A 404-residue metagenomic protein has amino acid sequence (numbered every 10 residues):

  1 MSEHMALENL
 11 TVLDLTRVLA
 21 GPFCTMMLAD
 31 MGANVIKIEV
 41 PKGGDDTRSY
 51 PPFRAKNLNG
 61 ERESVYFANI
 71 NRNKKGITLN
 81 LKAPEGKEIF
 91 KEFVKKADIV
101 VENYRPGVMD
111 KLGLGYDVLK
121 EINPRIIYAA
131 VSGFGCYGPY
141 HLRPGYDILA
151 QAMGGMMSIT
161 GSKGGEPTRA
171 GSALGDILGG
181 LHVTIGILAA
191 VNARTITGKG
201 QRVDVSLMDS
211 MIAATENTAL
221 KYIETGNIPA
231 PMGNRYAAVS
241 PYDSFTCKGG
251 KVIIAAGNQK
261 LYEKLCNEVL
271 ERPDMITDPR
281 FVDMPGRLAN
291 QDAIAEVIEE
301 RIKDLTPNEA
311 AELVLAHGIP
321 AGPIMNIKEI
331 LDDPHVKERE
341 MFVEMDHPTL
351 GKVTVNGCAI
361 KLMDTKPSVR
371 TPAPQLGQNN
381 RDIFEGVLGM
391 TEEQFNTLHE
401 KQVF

Functional and structural regions predicted by a protein language model:
M1-I196, Q375, R381-F404: N-terminal helix-loop segment corresponding to the beta1-alpha1 unit of nucleotide/adenylate-binding folds
M1-T11, T246-C247, E329-F404: Terminal low-complexity tails and localization/encapsulation signals of metabolic enzymes
V35, L315-E329, M390-F395: Short, well-structured beta-strand/strand-turn elements
K42, F134-G135, L207-I212, G249-K251 (+2 more regions): Glycine-rich beta-alpha junction loops
N59, F67, M232-A237, Y242-D243 (+4 more regions): Short Gly/Pro-enriched turn/cap motifs at secondary-structure boundaries
C136, G164-A173, T195-M211, A230-A237 (+2 more regions): Conserved Rossmann-fold dehydrogenase catalytic segment
G180-G200, A213-T225, C266-P273: Oxidoreductase and adenylate-handling cofactor-binding alpha/beta cores
S240-H317, A321: Aromatic-enriched alpha-helical interface/lid elements that frame and gate functional surfaces
